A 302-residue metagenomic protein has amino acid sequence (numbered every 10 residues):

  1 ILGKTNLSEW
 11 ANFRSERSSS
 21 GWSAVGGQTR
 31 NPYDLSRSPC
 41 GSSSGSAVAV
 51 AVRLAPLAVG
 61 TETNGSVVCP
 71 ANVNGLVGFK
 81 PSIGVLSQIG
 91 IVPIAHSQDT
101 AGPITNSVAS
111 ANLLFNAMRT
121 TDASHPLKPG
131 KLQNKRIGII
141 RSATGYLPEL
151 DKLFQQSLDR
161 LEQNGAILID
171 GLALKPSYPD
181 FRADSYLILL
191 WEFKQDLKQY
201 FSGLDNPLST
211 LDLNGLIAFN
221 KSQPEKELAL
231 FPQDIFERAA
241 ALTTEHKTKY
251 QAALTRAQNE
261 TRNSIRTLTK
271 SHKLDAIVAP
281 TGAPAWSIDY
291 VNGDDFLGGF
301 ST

Functional and structural regions predicted by a protein language model:
I1-F115: Short glycine/serine-rich loop segments
I1-L2, R53-L57, S107, N134-K135 (+2 more regions): Loop/turn elements at helix/coil->beta-strand transitions in domains of secreted/extracellular proteins
G3-N6, S124-L127, D170-A173, D205-L213 (+2 more regions): Surface-exposed patches in mature extracellular/periplasmic domains of secreted proteins
W10-A11, Y146-L147, W286-I288: Glycine/Thr-rich phosphate-binding loops of Rossmann-like dinucleotide-binding domains
S38, N112, M118, D122 (+1 more regions): Glycine-rich, small-residue loops and helix-cap segments that act as flexible hinges at active-site edges
S42-G45, S110, L114, L150-S157 (+3 more regions): Stable alpha-helical elements in mature extracytoplasmic
Q98-T100, A117-P207: Gly/Ser-rich, acidic/histidine-flanked active-site/gating loops
N134-I140, I188-T261, R266: Short helix-loop capping/hinge segments that flank enzyme active sites or metal/cofactor-binding pockets
